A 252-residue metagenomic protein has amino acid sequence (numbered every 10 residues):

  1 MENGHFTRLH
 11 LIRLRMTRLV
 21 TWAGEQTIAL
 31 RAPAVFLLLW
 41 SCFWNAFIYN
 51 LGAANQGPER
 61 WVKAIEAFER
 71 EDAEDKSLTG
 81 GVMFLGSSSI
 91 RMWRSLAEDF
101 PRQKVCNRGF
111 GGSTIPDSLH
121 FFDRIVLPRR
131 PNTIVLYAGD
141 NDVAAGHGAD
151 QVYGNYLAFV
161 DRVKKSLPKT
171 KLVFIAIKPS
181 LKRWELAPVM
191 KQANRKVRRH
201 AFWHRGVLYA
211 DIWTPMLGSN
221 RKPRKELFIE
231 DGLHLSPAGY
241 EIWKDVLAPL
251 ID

Functional and structural regions predicted by a protein language model:
M1-F84, R94, E98-D99: N-terminal secretory targeting modules
K63, S113, D117, F121 (+9 more regions): Extracytoplasmic/secreted proteins, especially bacterial periplasmic and envelope-associated proteins
T79-G81, Q103-K104, R130-T133, L167-K171 (+1 more regions): Loop/turn elements at helix/coil->beta-strand transitions in domains of secreted/extracellular proteins
I90-C106, I115-L157, R162, V173 (+1 more regions): Oxyanion-hole/transition-state-stabilizing segment in secreted/luminal serine hydrolases and related acyltransferases
D123, L127, G139, L157 (+5 more regions): Sec-exported extracytoplasmic/periplasmic mature domains
A138-N141, D161-Q192, W213-S219: Active-site segments of SGNH/GDSL-like serine hydrolases that catalyze O-acetyl group transfer/hydrolysis on lipids
L181-D252: Catalytic His-Asp segment of secreted/periplasmic serine-dependent ester chemistry enzymes
